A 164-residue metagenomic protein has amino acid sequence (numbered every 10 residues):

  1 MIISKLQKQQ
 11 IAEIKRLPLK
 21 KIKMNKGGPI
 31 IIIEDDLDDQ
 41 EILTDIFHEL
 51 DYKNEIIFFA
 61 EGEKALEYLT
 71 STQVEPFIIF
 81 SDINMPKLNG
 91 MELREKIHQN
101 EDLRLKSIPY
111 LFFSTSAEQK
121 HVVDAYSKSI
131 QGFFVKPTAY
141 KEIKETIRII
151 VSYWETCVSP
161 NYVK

Functional and structural regions predicted by a protein language model:
E34: Conserved acidic carboxylate
L37-F59: Two-component/phosphorelay signaling modules centered on CheY-like receiver
T44, F58-I78: Acidic, metal-coordinating helix/loop segments flanking the phosphotransfer/catalytic sites of two-component signaling
M85: Receiver (REC) domain active-site loop signature in two-component systems and cognate sites in sensor histidine kinases
A125-Q131: As written
T138-I149: C-terminal output helix
